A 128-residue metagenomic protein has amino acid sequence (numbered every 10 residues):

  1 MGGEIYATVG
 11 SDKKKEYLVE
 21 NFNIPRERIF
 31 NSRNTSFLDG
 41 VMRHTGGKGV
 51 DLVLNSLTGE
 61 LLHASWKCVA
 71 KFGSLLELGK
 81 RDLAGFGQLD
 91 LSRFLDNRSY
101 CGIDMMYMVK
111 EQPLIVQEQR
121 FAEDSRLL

Functional and structural regions predicted by a protein language model:
M1-L128: 4′-phosphopantetheine-dependent carrier domains
